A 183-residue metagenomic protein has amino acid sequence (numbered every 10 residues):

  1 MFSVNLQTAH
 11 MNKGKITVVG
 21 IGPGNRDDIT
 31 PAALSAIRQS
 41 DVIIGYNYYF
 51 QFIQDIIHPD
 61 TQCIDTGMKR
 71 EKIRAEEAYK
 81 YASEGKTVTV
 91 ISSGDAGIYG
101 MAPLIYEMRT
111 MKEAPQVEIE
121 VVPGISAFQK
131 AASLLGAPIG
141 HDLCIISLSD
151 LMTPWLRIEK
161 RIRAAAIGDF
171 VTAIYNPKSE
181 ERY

Functional and structural regions predicted by a protein language model:
M1-I119, K130: Class I S-adenosyl-L-methionine
F2, I16-V18, T87-V88, I167-Y183: A contiguous loop/helix-start segment that scaffolds small-molecule binding in enzyme catalytic cores
T8, N25, G100-G168: Class I SAM-dependent methyltransferase SAM-binding "motif I" and its flanking Rossmann-like core
D27, K72, Y99, M152-W155 (+1 more regions): Loop/helix-junction capping segments adjacent to catalytic residues or to phosphate/diphosphate-binding pockets
D95, D150, N176-E180: Glycine-rich beta-alpha junction loops
